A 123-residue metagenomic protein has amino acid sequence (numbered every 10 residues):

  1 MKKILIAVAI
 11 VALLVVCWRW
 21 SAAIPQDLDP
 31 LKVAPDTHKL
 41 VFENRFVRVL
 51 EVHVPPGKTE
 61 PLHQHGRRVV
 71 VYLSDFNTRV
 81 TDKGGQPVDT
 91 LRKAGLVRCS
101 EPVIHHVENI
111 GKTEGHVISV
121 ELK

Functional and structural regions predicted by a protein language model:
M1-I4, R19: Positively charged n-region of N-terminal signal peptides that target proteins for export
A7-C17: Hydrophobic membrane-insertion alpha-helices, especially the h-region of bacterial N-terminal signal peptides
S21-D29: Ser/Thr/Pro/Gly-rich low-complexity linker/stalk segments immediately outside membranes or between
A34-P61, G66-V70, V120: A short glycine-rich, His/Asp/Glu-containing loop-to-beta-strand
G57-E60, L96-E108: Histidine-centered metal-chelating micro-motifs
H65-G84: Glycine- and acidic-residue-biased ligand/ion/polar-headgroup-sensing regions
D75, P102-K123: Ligand-binding loop in jelly-roll beta-barrel domains
G84-P102: Short acidic-glycine-tyrosine-enriched beta hairpin
